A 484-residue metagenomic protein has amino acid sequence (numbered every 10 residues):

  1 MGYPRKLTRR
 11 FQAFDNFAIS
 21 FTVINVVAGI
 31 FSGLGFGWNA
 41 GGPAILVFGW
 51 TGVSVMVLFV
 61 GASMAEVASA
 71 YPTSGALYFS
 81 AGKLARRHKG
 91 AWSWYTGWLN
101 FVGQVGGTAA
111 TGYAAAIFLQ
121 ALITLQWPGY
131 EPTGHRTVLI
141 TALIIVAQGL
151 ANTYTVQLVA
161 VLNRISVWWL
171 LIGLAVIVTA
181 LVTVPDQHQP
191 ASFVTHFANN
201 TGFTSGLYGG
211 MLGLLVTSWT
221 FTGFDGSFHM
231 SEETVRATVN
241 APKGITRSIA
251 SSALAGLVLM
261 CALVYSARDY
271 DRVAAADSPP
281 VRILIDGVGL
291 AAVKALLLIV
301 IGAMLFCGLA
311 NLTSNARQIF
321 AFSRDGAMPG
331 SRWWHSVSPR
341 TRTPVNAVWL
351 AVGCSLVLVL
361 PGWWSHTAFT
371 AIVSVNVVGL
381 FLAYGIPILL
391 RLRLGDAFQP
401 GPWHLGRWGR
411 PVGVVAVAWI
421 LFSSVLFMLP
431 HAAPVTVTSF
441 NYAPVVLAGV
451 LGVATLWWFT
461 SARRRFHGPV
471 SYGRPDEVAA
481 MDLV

Functional and structural regions predicted by a protein language model:
M1-A13, I388-V412, P430-V484: Terminal cytosolic tails of multi-pass membrane transporters, especially the segment immediately following the final
M1-I45, L58, A62, R87 (+2 more regions): Membrane-interface "cap" regions at the ends of multi-pass membrane proteins
G2, L7, V47, Q126-R136 (+1 more regions): Helix-loop-helix junctions that connect adjacent transmembrane segments in multi-pass membrane transporters
S32-G33, L58-I145, G149-T153, I301-Q318 (+3 more regions): Hydrophobic transmembrane alpha-helices that form the core helical bundles of multi-pass secondary transporters
F36-L46, A114, I123-H135, V156-V167 (+4 more regions): Transmembrane helix-loop boundary segments of multi-pass membrane transporters
Y78-K89, G112-L139, G173, F228-L254 (+3 more regions): Helix-loop-helix connectors at the membrane interface of multi-pass transporters/channels
F79-R86, A121-Q126, N200, G244-N311 (+1 more regions): TM-loop-TM module centered on a large, flexible mid-protein loop between adjacent transmembrane helices in multi-pass
T137-A191, T222, I245-I249, V373-I386 (+3 more regions): Membrane-interface loop-to-helix entry segments
